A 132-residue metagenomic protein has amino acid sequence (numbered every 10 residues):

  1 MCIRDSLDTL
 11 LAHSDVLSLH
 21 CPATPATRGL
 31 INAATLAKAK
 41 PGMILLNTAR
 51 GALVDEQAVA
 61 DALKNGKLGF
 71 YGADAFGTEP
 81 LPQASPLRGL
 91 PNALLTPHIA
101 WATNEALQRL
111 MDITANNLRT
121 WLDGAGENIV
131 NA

Functional and structural regions predicted by a protein language model:
R4-P86: Rossmann-like adenosine-cofactor binding region
F70, G77-A132: C-terminal helix-to-coil terminal segments
